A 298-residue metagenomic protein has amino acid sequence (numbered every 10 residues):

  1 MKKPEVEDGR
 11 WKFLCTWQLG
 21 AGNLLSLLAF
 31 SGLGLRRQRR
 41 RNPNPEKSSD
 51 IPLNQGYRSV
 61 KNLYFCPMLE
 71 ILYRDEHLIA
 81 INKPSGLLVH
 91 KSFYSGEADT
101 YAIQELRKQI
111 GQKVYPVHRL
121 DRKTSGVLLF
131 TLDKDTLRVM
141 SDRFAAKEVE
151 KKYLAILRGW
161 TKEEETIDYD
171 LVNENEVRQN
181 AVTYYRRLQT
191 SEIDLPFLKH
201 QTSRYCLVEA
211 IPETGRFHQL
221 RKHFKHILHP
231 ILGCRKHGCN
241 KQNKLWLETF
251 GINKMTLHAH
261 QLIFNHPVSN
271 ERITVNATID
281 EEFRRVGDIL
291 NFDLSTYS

Functional and structural regions predicted by a protein language model:
V6-W11, W17-G22: Short polybasic linear motifs
F13, F30-S48, G56, L63: Intrinsically disordered, low-complexity segments enriched in serine/proline and basic residues
P52: Regulatory/sensor and coupling segments of signal-transduction and defense proteins
Y57-S298: RNA pseudouridine synthases
